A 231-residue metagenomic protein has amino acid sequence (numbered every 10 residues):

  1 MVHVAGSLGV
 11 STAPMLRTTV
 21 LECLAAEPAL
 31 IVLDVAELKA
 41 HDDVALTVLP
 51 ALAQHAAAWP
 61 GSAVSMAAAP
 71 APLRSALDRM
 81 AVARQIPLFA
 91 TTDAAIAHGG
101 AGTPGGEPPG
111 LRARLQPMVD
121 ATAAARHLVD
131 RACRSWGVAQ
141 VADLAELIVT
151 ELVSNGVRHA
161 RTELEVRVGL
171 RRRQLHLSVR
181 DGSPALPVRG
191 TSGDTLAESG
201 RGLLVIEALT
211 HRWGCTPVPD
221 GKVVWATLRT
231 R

Functional and structural regions predicted by a protein language model:
M1-L21, A113-A123: STAS-typified acidic loop motif
V10-I86, H176: Amphipathic alpha-helical interaction surfaces in cytosolic regulatory modules
T12, A123, H127-T150: Conserved short strand/loop->alpha-helix "switch" segment adjacent to the catalytic nucleotide/phosphoryl-transfer site
A36, P50, S65, A71 (+4 more regions): Conserved beta-strand-loop-beta-strand hairpin that lines the nucleotide-binding pocket of ATP/GTP-utilizing enzymes
P87-A97: A glycine-rich helix N-cap at a beta->alpha junction
H98-A125: Surface-exposed beta-loop interaction hotspot
